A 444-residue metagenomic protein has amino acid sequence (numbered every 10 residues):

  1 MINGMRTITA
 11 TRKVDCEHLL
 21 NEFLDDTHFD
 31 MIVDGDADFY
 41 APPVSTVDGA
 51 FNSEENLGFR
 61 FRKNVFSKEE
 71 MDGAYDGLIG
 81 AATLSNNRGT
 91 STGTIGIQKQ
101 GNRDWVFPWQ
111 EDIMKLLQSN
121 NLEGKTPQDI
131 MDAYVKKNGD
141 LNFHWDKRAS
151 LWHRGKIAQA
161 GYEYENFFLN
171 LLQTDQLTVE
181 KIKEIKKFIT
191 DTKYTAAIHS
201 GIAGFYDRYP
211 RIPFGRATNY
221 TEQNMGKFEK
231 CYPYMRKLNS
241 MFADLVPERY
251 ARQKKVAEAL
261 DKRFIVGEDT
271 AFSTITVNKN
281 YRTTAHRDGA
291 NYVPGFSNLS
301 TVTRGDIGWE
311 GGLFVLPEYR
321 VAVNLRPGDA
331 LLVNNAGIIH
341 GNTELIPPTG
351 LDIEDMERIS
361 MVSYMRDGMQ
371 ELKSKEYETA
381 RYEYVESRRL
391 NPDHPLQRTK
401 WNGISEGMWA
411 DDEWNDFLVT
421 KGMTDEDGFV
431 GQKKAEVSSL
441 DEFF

Functional and structural regions predicted by a protein language model:
M1-I189, K193: Fe(II)/2-oxoglutarate
I2-G4, A10, V14-C16, E22 (+12 more regions): Charge-centric, low-complexity intrinsically disordered segments used as regulatory activation/interaction regions
F23, F29, F39, F51 (+20 more regions): Phenylalanine-focused residue identity feature
S67-D72, V106, M114-L117, P127 (+13 more regions): Eukaryotic short linear interaction motifs
H153, Y162-D175, K181, I185-P233 (+1 more regions): FERM/ERM/4.1 membrane-cytoskeleton interface domain and closely related membrane-proximal cytosolic signaling modules
D207-P347, L351, E357, V362: Active-site-proximal segments of catalytic enzyme domains that coordinate small-molecule cofactors or metal ions
P294-N298, R304-F444: Catalytic core of Fe(II)/2-oxoglutarate
